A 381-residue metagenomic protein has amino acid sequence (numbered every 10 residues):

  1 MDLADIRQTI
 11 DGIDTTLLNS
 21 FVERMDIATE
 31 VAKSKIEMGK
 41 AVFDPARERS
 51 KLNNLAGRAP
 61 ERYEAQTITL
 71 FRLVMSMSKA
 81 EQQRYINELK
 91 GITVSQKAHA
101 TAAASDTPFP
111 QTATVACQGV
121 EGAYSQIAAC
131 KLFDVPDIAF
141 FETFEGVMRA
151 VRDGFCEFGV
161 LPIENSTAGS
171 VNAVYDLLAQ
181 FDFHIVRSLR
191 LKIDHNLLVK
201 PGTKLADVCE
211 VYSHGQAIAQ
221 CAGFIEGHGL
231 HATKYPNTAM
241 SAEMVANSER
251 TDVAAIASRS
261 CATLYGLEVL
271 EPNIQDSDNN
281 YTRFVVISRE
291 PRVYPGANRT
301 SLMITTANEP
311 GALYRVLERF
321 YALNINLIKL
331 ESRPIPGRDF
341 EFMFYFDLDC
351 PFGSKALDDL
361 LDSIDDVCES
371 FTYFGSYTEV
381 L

Functional and structural regions predicted by a protein language model:
M1-L381: Domain-level signature for soluble enzymes in the chorismate/prephenate branch of the shikimate pathway
